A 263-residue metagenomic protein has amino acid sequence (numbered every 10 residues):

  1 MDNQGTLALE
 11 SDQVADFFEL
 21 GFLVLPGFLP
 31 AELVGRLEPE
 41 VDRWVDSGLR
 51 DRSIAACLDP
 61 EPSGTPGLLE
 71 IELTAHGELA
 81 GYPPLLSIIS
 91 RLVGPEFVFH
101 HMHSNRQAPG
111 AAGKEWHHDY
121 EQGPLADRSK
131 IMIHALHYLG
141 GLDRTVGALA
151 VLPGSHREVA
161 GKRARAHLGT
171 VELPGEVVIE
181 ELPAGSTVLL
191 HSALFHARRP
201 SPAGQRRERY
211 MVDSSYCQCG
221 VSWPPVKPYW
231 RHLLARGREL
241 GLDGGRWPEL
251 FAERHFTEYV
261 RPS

Functional and structural regions predicted by a protein language model:
M1-E19, P26-L125: Non-heme Fe(II)-dependent double-stranded beta-helix
D2, L194-F195, R199-S263: Non-heme Fe(II)/2-oxoglutarate
H103, H118-Y120, H137-G141, V151-P153 (+1 more regions): Short, structured patches in soluble enzyme cores that scaffold and shape functional sites
W116-D119, A164-L173, A203-R206, K227-H232: Short, surface-exposed loop/helix-turn segments at secondary-structure junctions that function as lids/hinges flanking
E121-M132, G175-E176, L182, R207-E208: A short beta-loop-beta micro-motif enriched in histidine and acidic residues
A126-R144, E181, S215-C219: Short, conserved beta-strand element in jelly-roll/cupin
L142-R199, V221: Double-stranded beta-helix
